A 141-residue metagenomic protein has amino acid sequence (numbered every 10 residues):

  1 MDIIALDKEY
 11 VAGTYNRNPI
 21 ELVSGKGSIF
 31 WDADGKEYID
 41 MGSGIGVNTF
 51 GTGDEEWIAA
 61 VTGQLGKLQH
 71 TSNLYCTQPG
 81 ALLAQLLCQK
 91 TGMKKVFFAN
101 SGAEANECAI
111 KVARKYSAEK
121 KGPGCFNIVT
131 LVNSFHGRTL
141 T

Functional and structural regions predicted by a protein language model:
M1-K26, L74: Active-site-adjacent loop/helix segments that line or gate small-molecule/cofactor pockets in enzymes
E9, E37-P123: Glycine-rich loop-to-alpha-helix module at the N-terminal edge of alpha/beta enzyme cores
T14, T91, T130, T139: Ser/Thr-centric signal marking residues that sit in or immediately flank functional binding/regulatory motifs
I20-D40: Active-site and channel-lining beta-strand-loop segments that bind or position nucleotide-derived/phosphorylated
G27, K95, N127: Conserved beta-strand and immediately adjacent loop positions that scaffold enzyme active sites
A103-E104, F135-T139: Conserved A3 ("GATE") glycine/threonine-rich loop of ANL adenylate-forming enzymes
I110-K111, T139-T141: Short acidic, glycine/serine/threonine-rich loops at helix termini
Y116-G137: Conserved PLP-anchoring active-site segment centered on the Schiff-base-forming lysine
